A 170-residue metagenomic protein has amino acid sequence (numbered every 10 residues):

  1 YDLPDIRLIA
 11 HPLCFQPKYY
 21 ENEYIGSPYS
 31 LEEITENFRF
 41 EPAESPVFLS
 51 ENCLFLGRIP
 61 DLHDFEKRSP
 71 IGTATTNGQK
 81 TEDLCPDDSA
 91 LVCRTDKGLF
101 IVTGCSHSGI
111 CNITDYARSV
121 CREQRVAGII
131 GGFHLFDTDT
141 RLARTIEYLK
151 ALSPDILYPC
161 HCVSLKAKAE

Functional and structural regions predicted by a protein language model:
Y1, L56, G131: Redox-cofactor binding/interface segments in oxidoreductases and associated redox assembly factors
Y1-D2, K67, G72-T75, G109-R122: Pre-active-site segment of Zn-dependent metallo-hydrolases
Y1-S45, I59-K67, K150-L157: Active-site HxH/HxHxD metal-binding segment of metal-dependent hydrolases
R7, L84-A90, R94-I101, C105-E170: Cap/insert and terminal regions of metallo-dependent hydrolase folds
Q16-N22, P42-F48, N77, D137-R141 (+1 more regions): Low-complexity, flexible helical/coil segments
K18, S50, G57, H63-E66 (+2 more regions): Short acidic/glycine-rich loop or secondary-structure boundary segments that cap or lie
E23-Y24, S45-K97: Active-site-proximal loop/helix segment associated with metal-binding centers of metalloenzymes
L31-E33, N37, G78-C85, F136: A short, flexible low-complexity segment enriched in Lys/Arg and Gly/Pro that occurs in N-terminal basic tails
